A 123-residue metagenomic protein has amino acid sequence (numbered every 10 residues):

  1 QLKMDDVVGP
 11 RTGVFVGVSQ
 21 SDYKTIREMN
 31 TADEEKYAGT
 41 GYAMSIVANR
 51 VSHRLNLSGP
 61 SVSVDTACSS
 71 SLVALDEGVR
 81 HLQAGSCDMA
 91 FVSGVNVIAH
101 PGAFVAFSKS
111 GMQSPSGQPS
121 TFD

Functional and structural regions predicted by a protein language model:
Q1-D123: Cys-dependent condensing catalytic cores that perform Claisen condensation/acyl-transfer in fatty-acid/polyketide
